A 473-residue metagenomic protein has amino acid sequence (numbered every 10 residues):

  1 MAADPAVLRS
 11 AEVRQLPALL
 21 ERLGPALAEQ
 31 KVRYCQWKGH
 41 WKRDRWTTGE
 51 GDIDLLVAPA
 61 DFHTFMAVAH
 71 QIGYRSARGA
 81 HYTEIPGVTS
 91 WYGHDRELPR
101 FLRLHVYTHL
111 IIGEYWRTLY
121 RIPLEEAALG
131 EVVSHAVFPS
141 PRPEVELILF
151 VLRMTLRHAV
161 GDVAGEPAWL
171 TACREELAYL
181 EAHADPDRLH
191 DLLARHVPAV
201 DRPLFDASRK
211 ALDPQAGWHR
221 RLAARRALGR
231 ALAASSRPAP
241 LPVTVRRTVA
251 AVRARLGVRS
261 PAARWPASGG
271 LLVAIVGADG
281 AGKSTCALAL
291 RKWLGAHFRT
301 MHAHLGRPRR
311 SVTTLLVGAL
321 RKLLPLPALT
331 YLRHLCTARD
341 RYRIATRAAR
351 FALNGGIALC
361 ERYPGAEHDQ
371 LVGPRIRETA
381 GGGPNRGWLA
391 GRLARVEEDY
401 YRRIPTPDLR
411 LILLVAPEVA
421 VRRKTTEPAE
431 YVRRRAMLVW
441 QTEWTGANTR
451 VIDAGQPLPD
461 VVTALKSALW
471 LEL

Functional and structural regions predicted by a protein language model:
A2-G51, V57-L271: Conserved NTP-donor binding/palm subdomain of two-metal-ion nucleotidyltransferases/polymerases, i.e., the charged
A223-T244, A251, E418-L473: NTP-dependent small-molecule kinase module
I275: Hydrophobic anchor at the beta1->P-loop junction of P-loop NTPases
A278: P-loop (Walker A) phosphate-binding loop of NTP-binding proteins
K283: Conserved lysine of the Walker
C286: Hydrophobic positions on the alpha1 helix immediately C-terminal to the Walker A/P-loop
L305-R386: ATP-dependent small-molecule kinase phosphotransfer cores that center on conserved nucleotide phosphate-binding segments
R362-T442, A447-R450: A glycine- and Lys/Arg-enriched "phosphate-lid" helix/loop adjacent to the NTP-binding pocket of small-molecule kinases
